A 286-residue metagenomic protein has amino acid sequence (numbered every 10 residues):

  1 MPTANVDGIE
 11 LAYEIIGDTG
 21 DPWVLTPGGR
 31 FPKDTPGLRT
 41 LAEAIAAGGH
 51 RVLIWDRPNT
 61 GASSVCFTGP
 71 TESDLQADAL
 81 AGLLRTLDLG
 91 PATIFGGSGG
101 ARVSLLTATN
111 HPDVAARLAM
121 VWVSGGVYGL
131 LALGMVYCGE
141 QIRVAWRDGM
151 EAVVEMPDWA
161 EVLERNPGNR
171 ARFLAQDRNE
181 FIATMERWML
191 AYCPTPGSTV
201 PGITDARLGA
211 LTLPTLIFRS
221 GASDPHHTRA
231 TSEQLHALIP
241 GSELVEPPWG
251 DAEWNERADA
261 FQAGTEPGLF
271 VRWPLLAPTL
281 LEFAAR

Functional and structural regions predicted by a protein language model:
G8-S64: Conserved HGGG/HGGXW glycine-rich cap/lid loop of the alpha/beta-hydrolase fold
D74-A92: Conserved acidic catalytic loop of the alpha/beta-hydrolase fold
G96-S98: Conserved alpha/beta-hydrolase "nucleophile elbow" surrounding the catalytic nucleophile
R102-N110, V114-W146: Flexible "cap/lid" loop of the alpha/beta hydrolase fold
G129-A132, R147-Y192, G197-S198: Conserved alpha/beta-hydrolase catalytic His-Asp/Glu region
L211, I217-R219: Short beta-strand/loop motif that positions the catalytic acidic residue of the alpha/beta-hydrolase fold
D224-T231: Conserved alpha/beta-hydrolase "acid-adjacent" motif
G241-R286: Catalytic active-site module of serine/aspartate enzymes centered on a nucleophile-bearing elbow/loop
